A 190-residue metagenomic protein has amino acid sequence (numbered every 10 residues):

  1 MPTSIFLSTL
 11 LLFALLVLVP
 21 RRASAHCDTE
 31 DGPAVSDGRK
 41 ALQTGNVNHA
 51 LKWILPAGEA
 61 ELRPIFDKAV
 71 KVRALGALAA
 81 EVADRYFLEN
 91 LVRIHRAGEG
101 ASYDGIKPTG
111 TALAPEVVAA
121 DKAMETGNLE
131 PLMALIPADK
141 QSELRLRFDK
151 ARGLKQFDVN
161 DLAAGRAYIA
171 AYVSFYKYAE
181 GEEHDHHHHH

Functional and structural regions predicted by a protein language model:
M1, L75-A80, N128, N160-D161: Alpha-helix capping and helix-coil boundary motifs
M1-T9: Feature marks short, highly hydrophobic, charge-poor N-terminal signal-anchor/signal peptide-like helices that anchor
S8-V17: Bacterial N-terminal signal peptides
L12, A23-S24: Non-catalytic accessory regions used for complex assembly or targeting
S24-L88, R93: N-terminal Sec/ER secretory leader and immediately downstream segment of secreted/extracellular precursors
L88-D161, G165, I169-H190: Extended amphipathic alpha-helical interaction segments
